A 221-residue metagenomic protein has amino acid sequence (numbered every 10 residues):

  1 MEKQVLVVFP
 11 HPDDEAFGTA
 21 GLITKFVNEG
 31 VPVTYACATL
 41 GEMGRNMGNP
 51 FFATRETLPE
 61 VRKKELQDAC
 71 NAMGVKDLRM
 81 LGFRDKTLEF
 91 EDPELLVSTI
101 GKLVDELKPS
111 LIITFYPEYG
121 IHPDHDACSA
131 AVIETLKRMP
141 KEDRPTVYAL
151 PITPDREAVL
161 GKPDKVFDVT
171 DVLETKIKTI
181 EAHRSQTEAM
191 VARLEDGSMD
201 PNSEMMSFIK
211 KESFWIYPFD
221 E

Functional and structural regions predicted by a protein language model:
M1-L107, K137-D143: Active-site rim/loop-helix segments in enzyme catalytic domains that contact anionic ligands
E2-V8, E29, K76-D77, K86 (+1 more regions): Metal-dependent de-N-acetylase/amidase catalytic core
